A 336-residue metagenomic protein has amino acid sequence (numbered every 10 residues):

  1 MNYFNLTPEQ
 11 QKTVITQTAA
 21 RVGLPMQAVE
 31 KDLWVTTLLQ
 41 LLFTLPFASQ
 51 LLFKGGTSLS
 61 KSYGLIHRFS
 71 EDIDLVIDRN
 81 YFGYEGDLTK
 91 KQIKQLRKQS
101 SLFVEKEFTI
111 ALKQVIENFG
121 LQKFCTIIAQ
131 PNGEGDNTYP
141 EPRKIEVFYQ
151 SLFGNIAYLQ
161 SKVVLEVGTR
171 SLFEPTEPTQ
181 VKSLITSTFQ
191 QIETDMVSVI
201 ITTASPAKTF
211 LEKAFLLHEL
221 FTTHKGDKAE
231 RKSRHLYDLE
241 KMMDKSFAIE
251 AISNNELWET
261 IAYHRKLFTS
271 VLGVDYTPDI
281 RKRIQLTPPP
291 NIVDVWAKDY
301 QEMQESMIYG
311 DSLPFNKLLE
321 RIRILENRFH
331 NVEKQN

Functional and structural regions predicted by a protein language model:
M1-L51, Y63, H67, R79-N336: Structured mid-to-C-terminal alpha-helical surface segments
F53-T57: Glycine-rich beta-strand-to-loop/alpha-helix junction loops that act as flexible
L75-V76: Glycine-rich active-site/cofactor-binding loop and its immediate structural neighborhood
